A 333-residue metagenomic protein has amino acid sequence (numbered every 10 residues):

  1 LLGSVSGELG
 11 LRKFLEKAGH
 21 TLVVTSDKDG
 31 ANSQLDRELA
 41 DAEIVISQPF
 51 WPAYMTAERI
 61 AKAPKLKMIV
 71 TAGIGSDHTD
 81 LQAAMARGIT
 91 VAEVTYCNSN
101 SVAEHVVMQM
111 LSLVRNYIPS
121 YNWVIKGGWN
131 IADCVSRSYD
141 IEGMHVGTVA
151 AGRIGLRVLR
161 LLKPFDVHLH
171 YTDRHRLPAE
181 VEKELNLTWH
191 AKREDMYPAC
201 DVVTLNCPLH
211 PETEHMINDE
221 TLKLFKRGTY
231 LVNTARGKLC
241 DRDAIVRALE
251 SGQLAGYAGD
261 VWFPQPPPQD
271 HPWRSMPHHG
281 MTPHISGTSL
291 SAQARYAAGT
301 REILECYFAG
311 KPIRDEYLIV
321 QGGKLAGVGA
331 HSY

Functional and structural regions predicted by a protein language model:
L1, V146-T148: Hydrophobic Val/Ile/Leu positions in short beta-strands of Rossmann-like dinucleotide-binding domains
L1-I44, F308, H331-Y333: N-terminal glycine-/charge-rich "phosphate-binding" loop or analogous flexible N-terminal tail
V23, H170, K238: Conserved beta-strand positions in the Rossmann-like core of class I SAM-dependent methyltransferases
N32, A53-M55, R176-P272: Rossmann-like adenosine-cofactor binding region
R87, V91-A92, E214, G228-Y333: Rossmann-like dinucleotide-binding domain for NAD(H)/NADP(H)
R87-I89, V94-H145, R157-R160, P164 (+4 more regions): Phosphate-binding beta-alpha-beta segment of Rossmann-like dinucleotide-binding domains, i.e., the NAD(P)
I154: Hydrophobic/small residue at the entry helix of a nucleotide-binding pocket
